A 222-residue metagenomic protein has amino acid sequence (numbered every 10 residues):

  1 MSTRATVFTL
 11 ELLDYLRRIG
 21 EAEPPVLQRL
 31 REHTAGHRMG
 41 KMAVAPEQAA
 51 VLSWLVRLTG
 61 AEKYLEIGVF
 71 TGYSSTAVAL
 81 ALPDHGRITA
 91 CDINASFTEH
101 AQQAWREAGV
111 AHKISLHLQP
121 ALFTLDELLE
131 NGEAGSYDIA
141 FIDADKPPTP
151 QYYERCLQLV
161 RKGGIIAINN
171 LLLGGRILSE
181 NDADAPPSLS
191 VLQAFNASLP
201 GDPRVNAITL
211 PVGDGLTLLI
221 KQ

Functional and structural regions predicted by a protein language model:
M1-F141, K146-A167, L171-Q222: A short alpha-helical cap/connector motif
